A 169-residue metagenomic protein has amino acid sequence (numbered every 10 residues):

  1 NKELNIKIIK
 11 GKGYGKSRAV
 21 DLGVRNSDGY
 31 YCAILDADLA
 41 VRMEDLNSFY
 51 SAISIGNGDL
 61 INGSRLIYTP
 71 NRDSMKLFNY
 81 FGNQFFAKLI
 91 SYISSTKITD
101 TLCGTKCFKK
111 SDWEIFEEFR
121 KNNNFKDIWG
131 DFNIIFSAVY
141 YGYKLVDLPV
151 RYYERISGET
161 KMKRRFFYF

Functional and structural regions predicted by a protein language model:
N1-I9: Acidic donor-binding segment of Leloir-type glycosyltransferases
K2, S54, V139: Anion (oxyanion) recognition and catalysis
G11-N26, Y31, M43-N124, I128 (+1 more regions): Acceptor/aglycone-binding surface of glycosyltransferases and processive sugar-polymer synthases
L39-V41: Acidic metal-phosphate-binding loop of nucleotide-sugar-dependent transferases
N123-N124, I135-Y153: Catalytic donor-sugar/metal-binding loop of nucleotide-sugar-dependent glycosyltransferases
G130-F132: Change "...and in nucleic-acid phosphodiester-cleaving endonucleases..." to "...and in nucleic-acid processing enzymes
